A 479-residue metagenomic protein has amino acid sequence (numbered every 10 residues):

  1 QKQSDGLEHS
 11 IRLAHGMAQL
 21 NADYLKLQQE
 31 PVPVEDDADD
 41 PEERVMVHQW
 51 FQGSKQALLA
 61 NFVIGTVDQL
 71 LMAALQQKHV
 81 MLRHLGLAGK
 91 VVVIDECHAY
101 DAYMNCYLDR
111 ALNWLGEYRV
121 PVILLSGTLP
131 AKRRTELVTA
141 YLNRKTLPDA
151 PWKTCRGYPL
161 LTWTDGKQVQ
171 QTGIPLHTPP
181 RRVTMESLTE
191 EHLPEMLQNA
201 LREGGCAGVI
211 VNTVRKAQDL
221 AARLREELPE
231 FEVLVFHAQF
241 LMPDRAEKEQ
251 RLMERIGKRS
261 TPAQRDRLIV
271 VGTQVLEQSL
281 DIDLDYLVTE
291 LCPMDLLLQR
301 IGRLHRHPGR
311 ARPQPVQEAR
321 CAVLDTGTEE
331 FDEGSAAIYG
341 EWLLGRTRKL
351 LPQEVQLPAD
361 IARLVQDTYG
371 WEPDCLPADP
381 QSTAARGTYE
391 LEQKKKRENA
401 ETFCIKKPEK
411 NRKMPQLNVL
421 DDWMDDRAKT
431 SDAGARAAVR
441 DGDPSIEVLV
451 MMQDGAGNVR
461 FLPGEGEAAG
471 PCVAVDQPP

Functional and structural regions predicted by a protein language model:
K2-N61, V67-L71: A substrate-engagement module of RecA-like helicase motors
S4-Y24, E35-D36, K145-G157, L228-R245: Conserved RecA-like helicase motor-core motifs
Q56-A74, P262-E277: Conserved two-lobed SF2 helicase motor
L58-F62, A88-V91, Y118-I123, C206 (+1 more regions): Loop/turn-to-beta-strand initiation segments
L85-V91, H98-Q171: Post-DEXD/H (motif II) to motif III coupling segment of the RecA-like Helicase ATP-binding lobe
R134, E191-S260, L284, V288-P479: C-terminal helicase lobe and adjacent C-terminal extensions/tails of nucleic-acid helicase motors
T146-A217: Conserved interdomain linker/interface between the two RecA-like ATPase lobes of SF2 helicase motors
